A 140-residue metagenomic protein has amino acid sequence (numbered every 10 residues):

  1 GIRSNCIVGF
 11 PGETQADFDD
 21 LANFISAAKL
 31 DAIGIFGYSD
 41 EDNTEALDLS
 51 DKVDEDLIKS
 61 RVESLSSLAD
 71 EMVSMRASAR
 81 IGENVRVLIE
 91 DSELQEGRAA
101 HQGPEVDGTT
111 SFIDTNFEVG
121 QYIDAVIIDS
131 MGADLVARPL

Functional and structural regions predicted by a protein language model:
G1-T44, S64-M72: Conserved C-terminal portion of the radical SAM core fold that forms the substrate/S-adenosylmethionine-binding
D48-L140: Terminal RNA-binding accessory module
